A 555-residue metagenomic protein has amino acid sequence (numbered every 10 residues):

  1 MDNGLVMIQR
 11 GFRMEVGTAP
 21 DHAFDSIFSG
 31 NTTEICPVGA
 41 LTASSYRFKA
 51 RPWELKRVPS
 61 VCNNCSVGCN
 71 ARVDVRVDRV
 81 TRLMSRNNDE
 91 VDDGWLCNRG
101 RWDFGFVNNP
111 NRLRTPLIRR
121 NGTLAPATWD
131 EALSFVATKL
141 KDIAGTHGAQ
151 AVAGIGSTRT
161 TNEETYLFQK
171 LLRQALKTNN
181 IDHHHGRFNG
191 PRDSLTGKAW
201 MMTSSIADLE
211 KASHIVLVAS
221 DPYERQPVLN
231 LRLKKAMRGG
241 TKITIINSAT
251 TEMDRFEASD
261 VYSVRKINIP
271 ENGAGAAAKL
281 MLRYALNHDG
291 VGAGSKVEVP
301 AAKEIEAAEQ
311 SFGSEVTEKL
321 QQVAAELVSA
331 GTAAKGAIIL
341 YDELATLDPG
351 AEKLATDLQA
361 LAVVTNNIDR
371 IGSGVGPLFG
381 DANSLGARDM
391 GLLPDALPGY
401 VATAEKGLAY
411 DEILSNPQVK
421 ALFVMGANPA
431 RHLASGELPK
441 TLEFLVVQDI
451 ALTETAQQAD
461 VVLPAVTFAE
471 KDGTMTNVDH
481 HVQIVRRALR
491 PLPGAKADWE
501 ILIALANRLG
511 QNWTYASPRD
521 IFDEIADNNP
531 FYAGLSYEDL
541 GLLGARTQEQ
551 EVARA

Functional and structural regions predicted by a protein language model:
M1-Q9, N31-F48, G68-R82, C97: Iron-sulfur cluster-binding cysteine motifs and their immediate structural context in ferredoxin-like electron-transfer
Q9-S26, F48-C65, R114-A555: Cofactor-pocket helix-loop regions in the catalytic cores of large enzyme subunits
F24-N31, E54-P59, L83-D92: Immediate flanking context of iron-sulfur cluster ligation sites
S44, V73, G105-N108, D289 (+2 more regions): Short amphipathic alpha-helical interaction/hinge segments
V77-R114: Extended active-site and interfacial segments that coordinate phosphate-rich ligands in large catalytic machineries
